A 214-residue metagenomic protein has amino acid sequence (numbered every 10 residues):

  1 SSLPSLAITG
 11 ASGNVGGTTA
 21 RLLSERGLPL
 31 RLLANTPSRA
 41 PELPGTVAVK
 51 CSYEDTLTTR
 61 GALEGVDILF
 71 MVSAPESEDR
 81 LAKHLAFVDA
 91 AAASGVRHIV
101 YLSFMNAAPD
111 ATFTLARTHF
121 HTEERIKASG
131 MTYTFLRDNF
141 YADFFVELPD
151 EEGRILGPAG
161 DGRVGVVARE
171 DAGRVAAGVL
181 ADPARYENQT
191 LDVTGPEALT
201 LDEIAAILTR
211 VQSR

Functional and structural regions predicted by a protein language model:
S1-P41, E54-V66, P75-L85, D89-H98 (+1 more regions): Oxidoreductase cofactor-interface core, primarily capturing Rossmann-like NAD(P)-dependent enzymes
A40-A48: N-terminal beta-loop-helix "entrance" segment that forms/cooperates in small-molecule cofactor or anionic ligand
C51: Cofactor-binding loops of NAD(P)H-dependent oxidoreductases, dominated by short-chain dehydrogenase/reductases
